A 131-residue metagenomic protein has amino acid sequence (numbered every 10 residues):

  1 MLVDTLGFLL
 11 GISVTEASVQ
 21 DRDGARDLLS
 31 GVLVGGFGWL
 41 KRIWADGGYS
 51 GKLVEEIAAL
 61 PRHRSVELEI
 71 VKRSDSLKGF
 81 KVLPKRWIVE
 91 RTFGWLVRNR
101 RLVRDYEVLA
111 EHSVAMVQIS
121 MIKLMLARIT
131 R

Functional and structural regions predicted by a protein language model:
D4: Short, acidic, Ser/Thr-enriched surface-loop or helix-capping motifs
S13-G35: Active-site beta-loop-alpha junctions of metal-dependent nucleic acid enzymes, especially the RNase H-like/DDE
S18, L33-S113: Helix-centered, glycine/charged polyanion-binding patches within enzymatic domains that contact phosphate-containing
A25, D46, I119: Residue-level signal for inorganic ion chemistry
S30, G94, V117-M121: Generic alpha-helical structural context detector
M116-R131: Charged phosphate-binding loop/patch that engages nucleotide di/tri-phosphates or the phosphate backbone of nucleic
